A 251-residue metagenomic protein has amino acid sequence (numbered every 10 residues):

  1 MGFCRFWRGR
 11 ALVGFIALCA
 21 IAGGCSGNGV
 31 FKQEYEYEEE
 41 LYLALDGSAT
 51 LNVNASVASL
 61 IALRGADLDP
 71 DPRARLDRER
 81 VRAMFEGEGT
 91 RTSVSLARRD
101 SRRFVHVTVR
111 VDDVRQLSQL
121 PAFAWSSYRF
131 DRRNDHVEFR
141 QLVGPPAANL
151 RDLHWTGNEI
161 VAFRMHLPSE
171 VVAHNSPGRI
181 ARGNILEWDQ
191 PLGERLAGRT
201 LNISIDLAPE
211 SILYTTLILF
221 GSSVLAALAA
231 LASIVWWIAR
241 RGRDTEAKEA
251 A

Functional and structural regions predicted by a protein language model:
M1-V13: Bacterial N-terminal signal peptides that target proteins for export
I21-G24: C-terminal motif of bacterial Sec signal peptides marking the signal peptidase cleavage site
S26-G29: Bacterial signal peptide processing site
K32, L45-R73, L153, G157: Post-signal-peptide N-terminal segment of Sec-exported extracytoplasmic proteins
V53-A55, R103-S126, Q141-V143, V161-L167 (+1 more regions): Short, hydrophobic/aromatic-enriched beta-strand segments in well-ordered soluble domains
A55-R132: Structured domain cores in non-transmembrane regions
R133-V224: Intrinsically disordered, low-complexity linkers and stems that provide flexible hinges in membrane-associated
A208-A251: C-terminal single-pass membrane-anchor helix
